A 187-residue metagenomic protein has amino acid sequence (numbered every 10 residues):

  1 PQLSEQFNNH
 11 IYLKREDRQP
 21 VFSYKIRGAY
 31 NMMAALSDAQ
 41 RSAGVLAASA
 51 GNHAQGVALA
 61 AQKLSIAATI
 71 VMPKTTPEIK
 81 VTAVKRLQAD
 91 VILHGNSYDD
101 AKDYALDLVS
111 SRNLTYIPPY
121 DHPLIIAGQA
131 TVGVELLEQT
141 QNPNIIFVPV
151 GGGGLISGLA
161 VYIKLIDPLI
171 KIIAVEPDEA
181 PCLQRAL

Functional and structural regions predicted by a protein language model:
P1-L187: PLP-dependent amino-acid enzyme catalytic core
